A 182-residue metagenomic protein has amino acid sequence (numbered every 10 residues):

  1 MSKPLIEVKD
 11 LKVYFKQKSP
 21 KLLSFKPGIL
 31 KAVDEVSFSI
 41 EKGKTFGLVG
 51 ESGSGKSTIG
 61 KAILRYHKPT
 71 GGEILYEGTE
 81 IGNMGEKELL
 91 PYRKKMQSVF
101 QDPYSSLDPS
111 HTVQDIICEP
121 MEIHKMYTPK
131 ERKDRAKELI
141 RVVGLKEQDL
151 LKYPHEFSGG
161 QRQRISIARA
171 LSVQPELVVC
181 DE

Functional and structural regions predicted by a protein language model:
M1-E182: ABC transporter nucleotide-binding domains
